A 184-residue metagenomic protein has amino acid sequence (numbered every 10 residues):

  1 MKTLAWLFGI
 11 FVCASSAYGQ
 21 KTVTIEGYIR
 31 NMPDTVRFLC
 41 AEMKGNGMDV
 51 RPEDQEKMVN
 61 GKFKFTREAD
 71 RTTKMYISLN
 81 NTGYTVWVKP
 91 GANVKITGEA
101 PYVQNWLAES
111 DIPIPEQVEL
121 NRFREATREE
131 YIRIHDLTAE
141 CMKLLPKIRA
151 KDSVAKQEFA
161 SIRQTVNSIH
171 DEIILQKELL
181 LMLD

Functional and structural regions predicted by a protein language model:
M1-G27: Bacterial Sec-dependent N-terminal signal peptides
Q20-K177: A non-transmembrane, solvent-exposed segment enriched in polar/low-complexity residues
L183-D184: Amphipathic alpha-helical repeat scaffolds of TPR domains
